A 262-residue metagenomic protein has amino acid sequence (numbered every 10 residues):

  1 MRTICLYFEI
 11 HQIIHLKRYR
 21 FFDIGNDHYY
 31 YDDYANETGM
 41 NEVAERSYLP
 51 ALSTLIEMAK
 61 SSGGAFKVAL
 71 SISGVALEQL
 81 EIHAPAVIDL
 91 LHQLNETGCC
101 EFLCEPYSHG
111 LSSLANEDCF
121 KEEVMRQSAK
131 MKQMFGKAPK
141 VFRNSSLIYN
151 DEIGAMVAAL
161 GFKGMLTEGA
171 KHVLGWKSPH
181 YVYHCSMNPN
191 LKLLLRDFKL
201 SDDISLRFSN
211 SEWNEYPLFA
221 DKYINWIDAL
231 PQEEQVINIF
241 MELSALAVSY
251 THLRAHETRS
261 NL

Functional and structural regions predicted by a protein language model:
M1-K140, L147-D202, P217-E234, R259-S260: Catalytic alpha-helical scaffold of carbohydrate-active enzymes acting on polysaccharides/glycoconjugates
G154-A155, I204-R207, S249-Y250: A short secondary-structure junction signal
L166-E168, F240-L243: Active-site proximal loops enriched in glycine and acidic residues that flank catalytic Cys/His/Asp and coordinate
S205-E215: Binuclear metal-dependent hydrolase catalytic cores centered on His/Asp/Glu-rich metal-binding motifs
Q235-I239: Active-site regions of oxyanion-processing enzymes, predominantly non-cytosolic
L243-S249: Glycine-rich, aromatic-lined ligand/substrate-binding cores of catalytic and carbohydrate-binding domains
T251-T258: Conserved small/polar residues in nucleotide/adenosyl-binding loops
